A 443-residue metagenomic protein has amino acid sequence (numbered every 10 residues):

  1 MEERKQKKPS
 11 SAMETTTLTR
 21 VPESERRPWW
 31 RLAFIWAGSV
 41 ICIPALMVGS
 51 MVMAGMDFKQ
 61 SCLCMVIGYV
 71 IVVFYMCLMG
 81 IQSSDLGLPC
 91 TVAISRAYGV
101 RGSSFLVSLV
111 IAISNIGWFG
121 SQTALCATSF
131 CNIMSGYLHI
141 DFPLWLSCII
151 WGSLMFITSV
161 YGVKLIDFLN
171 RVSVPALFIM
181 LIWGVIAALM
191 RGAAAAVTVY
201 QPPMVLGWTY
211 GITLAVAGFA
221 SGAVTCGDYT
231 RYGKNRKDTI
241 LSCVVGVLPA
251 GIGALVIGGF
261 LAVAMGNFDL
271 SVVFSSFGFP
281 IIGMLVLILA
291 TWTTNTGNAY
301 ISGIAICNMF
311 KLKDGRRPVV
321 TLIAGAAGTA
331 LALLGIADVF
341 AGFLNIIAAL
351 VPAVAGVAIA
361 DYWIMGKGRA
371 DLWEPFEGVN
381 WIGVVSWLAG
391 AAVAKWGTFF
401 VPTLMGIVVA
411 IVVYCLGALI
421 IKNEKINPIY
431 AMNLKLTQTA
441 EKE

Functional and structural regions predicted by a protein language model:
M1-K59, V72, L206-I212, R231-L241 (+1 more regions): Membrane-interface "cap" regions at the ends of multi-pass membrane proteins
W29-A45, I186-R191, Y200-L261, F277-T296 (+1 more regions): Hydrophobic, membrane-embedded alpha-helices of multi-pass small-molecule transporters
W36, S108-L109, S135-Y161, P175-G184 (+4 more regions): Transmembrane alpha-helical segments of multi-pass small-molecule transport proteins
M51-I81, G102-L106, V247-L248, M405 (+1 more regions): Extracellular loop-to-transmembrane helix junctions
V66-Y98, V107-G117, S121, I421-N427: Juxtamembrane transmembrane-helix boundary signature
A127, L146, I150-A188, Y200-P203 (+3 more regions): Membrane-interface loop-to-helix entry segments
S159, P175-Q201, V216-F219, G258-V263 (+1 more regions): Hydrophobic alpha-helical segments and their helix-loop junctions in multi-pass secondary transporters
V354-E443: C-terminal membrane-solvent junction of multi-pass transporters and transport-like membrane proteins
